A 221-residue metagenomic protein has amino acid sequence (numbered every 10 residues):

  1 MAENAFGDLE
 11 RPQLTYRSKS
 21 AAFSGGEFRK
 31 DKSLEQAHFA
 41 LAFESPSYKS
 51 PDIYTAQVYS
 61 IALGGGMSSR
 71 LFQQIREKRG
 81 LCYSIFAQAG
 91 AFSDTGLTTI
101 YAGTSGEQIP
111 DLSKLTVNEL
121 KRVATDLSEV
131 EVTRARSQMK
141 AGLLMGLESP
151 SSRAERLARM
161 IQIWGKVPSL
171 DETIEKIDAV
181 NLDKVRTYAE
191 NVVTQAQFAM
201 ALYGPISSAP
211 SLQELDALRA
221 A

Functional and structural regions predicted by a protein language model:
M1-K49, S68, L202-A221: An aromatic/glycine/proline-enriched structural segment found at the starts of mature extracellular/organellar domains
S24-G25, K78-A87, R156, N181-T187: Short amphipathic beta-strand starts and helix->beta connectors
K32-E35, G90-G96, K166, V193-T194: Short, flexible turn/loop "capping" segments at secondary-structure junctions
A40-E44, L63-T104: A structural supersecondary motif
L41, Q57-Y59, I75, I100 (+4 more regions): Buried hydrophobic packing residues in well-ordered domains
F86, G90-G146, L215-A221: M16/insulysin-pitrilysin zinc metalloprotease superfamily fold
R122, K140-A221: C-terminal regions of mature proteins
